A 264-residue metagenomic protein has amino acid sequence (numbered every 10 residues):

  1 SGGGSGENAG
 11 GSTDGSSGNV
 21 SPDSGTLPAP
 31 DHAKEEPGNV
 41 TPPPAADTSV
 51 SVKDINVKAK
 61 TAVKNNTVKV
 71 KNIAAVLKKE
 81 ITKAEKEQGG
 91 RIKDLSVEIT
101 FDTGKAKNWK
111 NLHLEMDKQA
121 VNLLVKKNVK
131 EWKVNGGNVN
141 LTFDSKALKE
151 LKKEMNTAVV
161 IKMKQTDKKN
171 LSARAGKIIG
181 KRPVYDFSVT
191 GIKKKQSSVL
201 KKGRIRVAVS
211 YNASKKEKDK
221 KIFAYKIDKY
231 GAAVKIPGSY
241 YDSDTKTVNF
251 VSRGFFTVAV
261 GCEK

Functional and structural regions predicted by a protein language model:
S1-A84, V97-F101: Low-complexity, acidic Ser/Thr/Pro-rich repeat tracts that form intrinsically disordered stalk/linker regions of very
S1-A9, N19, N39, D47-V57 (+2 more regions): Proteolytic cleavage junctions
N56-F223, D228: Proteolytic processing hotspots in large secreted/extracellular or virion-associated proteins and select intracellular
